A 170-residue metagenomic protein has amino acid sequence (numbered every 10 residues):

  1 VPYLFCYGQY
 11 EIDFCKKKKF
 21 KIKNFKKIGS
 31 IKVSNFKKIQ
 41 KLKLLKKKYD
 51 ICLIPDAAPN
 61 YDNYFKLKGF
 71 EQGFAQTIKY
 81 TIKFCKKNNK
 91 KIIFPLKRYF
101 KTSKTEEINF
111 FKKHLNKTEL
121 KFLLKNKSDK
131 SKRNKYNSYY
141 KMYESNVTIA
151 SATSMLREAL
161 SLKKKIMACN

Functional and structural regions predicted by a protein language model:
V1, I108-V147: A compositional/structural signature marking long, glycine- and acidic/polar-rich segments with frequent tryptophans
V1, K16, R133-N170: A donor-sugar binding/catalytic signature common to diverse glycosyltransferases and related nucleotide-sugar
V1, N24-I28, K38, E107-F110 (+1 more regions): Nucleotide-sugar donor-binding patch of glycosyltransferase catalytic domains
V1-K37, M155-L156: Active-site and donor-binding regions of nucleotide-sugar-utilizing enzymes
P2-Y3, N24, D50, N89-I93 (+1 more regions): Residues at the starts of beta-strands that form the adenosine-phosphate
F5, C52-I54, I93, T148-A150 (+1 more regions): Structural motif
V33-K117, K121, K125: Conserved catalytic-core segment of nucleotide-activated headgroup transferases in glycan assembly
